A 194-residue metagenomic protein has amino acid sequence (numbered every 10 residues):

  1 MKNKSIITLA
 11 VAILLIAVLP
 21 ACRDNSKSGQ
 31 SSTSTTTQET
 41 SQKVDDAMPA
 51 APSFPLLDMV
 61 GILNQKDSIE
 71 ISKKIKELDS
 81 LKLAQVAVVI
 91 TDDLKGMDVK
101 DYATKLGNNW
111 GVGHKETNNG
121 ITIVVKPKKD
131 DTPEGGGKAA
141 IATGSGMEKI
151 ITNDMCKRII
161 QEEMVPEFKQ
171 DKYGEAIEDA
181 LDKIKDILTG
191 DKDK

Functional and structural regions predicted by a protein language model:
K2-A10, A17-G120, V125-K194: A structural boundary signal for the start of the first folded domain, especially the loop/turn and N-capping region
